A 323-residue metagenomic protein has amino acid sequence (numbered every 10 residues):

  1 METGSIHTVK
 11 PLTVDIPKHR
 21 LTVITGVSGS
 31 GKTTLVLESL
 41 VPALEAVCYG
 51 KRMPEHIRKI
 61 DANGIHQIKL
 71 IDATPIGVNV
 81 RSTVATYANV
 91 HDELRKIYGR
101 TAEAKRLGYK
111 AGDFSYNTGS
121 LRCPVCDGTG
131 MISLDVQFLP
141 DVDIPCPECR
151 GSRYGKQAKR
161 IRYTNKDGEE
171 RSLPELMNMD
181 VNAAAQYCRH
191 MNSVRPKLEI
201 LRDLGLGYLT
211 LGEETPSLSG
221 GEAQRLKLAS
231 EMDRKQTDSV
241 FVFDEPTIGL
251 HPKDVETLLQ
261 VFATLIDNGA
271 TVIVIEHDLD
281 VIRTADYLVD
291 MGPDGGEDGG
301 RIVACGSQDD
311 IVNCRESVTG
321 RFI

Functional and structural regions predicted by a protein language model:
M1-I323: Conserved phosphate-binding elements of NTP-dependent enzyme cores
